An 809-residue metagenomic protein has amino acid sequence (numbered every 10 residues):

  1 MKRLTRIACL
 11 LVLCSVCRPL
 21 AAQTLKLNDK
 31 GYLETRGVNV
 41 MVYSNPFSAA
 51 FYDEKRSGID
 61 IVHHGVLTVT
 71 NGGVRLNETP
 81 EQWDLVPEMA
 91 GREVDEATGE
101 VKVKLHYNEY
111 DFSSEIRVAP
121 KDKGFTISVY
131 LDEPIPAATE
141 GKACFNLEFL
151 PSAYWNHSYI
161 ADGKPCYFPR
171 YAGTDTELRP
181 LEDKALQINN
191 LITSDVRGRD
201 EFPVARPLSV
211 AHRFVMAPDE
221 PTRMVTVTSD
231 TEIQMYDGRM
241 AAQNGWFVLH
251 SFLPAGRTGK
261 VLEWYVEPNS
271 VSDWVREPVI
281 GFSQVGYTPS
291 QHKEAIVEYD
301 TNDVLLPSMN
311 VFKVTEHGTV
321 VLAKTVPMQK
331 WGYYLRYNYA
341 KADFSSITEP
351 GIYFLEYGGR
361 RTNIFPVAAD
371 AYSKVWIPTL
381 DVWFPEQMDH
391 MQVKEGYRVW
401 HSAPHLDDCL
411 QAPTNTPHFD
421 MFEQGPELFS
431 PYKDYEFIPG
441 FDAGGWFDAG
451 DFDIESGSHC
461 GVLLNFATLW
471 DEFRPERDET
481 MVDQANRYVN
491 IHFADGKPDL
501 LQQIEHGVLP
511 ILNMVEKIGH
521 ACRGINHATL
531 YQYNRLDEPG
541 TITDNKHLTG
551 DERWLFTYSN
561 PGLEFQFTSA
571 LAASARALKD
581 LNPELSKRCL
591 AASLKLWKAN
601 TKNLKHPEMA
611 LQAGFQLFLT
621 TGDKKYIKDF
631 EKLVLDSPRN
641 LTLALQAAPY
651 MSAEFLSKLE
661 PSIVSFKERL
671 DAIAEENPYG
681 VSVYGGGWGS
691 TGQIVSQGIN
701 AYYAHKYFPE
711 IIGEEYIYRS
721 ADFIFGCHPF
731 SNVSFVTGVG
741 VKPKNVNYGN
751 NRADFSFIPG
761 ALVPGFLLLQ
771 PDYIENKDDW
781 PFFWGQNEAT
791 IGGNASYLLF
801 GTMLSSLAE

Functional and structural regions predicted by a protein language model:
M1-Q23: Bacterial Sec-dependent N-terminal signal peptides
Q23, T126-A172, G359-A371: Acidic (Asp/Glu-rich), glycine- and aromatic
Q23-V74, E78, G173-T174, L178-V204: Beta-strand-rich N-terminal accessory domains
V74-P134: Extended, loop-rich substrate-binding clefts of extracytoplasmic carbohydrate-active enzymes
A153-I160, D273-H292, N363-H401: Low-complexity, Pro/Ser/Thr- and charge-rich linker/hinge segments at domain boundaries
I192-T222, V285, K293-G358, N363 (+8 more regions): Aromatic (Trp/Tyr) and acidic
R199-W274, L804: Beta-strand-rich recognition/accessory modules
G496-R523: Carboxylate/His-rich catalytic cores and anion/metal-binding grooves
